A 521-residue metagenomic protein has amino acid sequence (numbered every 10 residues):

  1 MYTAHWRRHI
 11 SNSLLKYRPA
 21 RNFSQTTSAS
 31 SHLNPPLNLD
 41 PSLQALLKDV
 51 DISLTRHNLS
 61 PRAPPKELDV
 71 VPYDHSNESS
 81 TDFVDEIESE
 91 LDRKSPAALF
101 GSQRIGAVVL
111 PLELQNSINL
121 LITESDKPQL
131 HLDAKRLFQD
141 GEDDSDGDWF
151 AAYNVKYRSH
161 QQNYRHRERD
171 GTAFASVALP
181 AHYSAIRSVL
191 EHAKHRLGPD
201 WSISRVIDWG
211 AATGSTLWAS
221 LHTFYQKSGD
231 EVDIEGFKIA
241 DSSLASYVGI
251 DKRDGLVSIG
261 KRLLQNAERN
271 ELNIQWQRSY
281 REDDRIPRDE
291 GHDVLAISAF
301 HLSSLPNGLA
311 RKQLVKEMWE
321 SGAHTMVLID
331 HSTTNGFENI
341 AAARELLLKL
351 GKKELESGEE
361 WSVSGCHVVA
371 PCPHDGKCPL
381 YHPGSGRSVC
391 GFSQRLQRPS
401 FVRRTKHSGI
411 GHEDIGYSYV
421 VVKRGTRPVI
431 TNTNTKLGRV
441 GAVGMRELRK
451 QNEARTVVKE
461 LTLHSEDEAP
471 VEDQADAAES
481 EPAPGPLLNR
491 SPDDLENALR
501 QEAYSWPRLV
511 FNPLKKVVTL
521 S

Functional and structural regions predicted by a protein language model:
M1-R56: N-terminal mitochondrial targeting presequence
R158-G198: Class I SAM-dependent methyltransferase Rossmann-like catalytic core, especially the SAM/SAH-binding loop
W201-A212: Conserved class I S-adenosyl-L-methionine
T213-A240: Conserved SAM-binding loop of SAM-dependent methyltransferases across substrates and taxa, primarily the Class I
R253-E290: S-adenosyl-L-methionine
H292-L309: A short SAM/SAH-binding and catalytic strip from SAM-dependent methyltransferases
G322-S332: Conserved beta-strand signature within the Rossmann-like core of class I S-adenosyl-L-methionine
P399-S521: C-terminal lobe and adjacent flexible extensions of AdoMet/dcAdoMet transferase-like proteins
